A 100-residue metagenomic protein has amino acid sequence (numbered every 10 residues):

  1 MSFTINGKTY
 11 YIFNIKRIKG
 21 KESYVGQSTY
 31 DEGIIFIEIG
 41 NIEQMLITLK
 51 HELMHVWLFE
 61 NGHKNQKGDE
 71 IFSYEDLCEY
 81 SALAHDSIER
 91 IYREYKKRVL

Functional and structural regions predicted by a protein language model:
M1-Q44, E60-L100: Metalloprotease/metallohydrolase-associated module, dominated by Zn2+-dependent proteases
I47-F59: Active-site recognition of the HExxH zinc-binding catalytic motif
